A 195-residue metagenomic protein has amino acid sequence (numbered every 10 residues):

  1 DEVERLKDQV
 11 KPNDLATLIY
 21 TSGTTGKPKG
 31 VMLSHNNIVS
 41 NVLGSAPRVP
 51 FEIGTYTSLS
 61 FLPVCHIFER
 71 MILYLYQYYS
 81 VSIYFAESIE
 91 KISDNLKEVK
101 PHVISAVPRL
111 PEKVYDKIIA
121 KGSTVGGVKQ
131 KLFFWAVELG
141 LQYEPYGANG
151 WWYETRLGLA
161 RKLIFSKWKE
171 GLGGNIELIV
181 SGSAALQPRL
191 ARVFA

Functional and structural regions predicted by a protein language model:
E2-Y20, K27, F51-T57: Conserved pre-ATP/AMP-binding loop-to-beta segment of ANL
E4-K7, S93, F165-W168: Short hydrophobic/charged patches on amphipathic alpha-helices used for structural packing and interfaces
L15, T21-T24, S58, P63 (+2 more regions): Conserved S/T- and glycine-rich ATP-binding loop of Class I adenylate-forming
A16-V42: Conserved AMP-binding A3 loop
N36, R109, A184-A185: Alpha-helix/helix-capping structural signal
V39-S60, V64-F165, N175: Conserved AMP-binding/adenylation subdomain of ANL enzymes
A160-A195: Conserved AMP-binding/adenylate-forming
